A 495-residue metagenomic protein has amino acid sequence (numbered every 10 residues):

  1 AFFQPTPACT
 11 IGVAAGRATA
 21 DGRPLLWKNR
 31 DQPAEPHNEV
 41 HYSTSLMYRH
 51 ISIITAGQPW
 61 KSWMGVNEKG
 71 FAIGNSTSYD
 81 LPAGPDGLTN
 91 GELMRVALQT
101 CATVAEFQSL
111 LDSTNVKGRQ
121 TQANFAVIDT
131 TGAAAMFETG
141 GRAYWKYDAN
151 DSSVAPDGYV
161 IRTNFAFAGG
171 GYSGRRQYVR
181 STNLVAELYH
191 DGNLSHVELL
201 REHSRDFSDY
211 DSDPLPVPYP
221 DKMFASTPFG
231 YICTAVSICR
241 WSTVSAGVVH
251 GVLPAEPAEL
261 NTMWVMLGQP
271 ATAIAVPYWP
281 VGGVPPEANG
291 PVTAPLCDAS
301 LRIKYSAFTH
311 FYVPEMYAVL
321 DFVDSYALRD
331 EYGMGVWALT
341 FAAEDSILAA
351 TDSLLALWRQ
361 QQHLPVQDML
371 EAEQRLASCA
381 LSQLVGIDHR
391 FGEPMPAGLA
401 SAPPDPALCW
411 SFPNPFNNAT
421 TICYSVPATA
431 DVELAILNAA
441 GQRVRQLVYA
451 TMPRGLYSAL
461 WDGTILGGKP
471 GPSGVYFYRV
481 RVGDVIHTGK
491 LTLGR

Functional and structural regions predicted by a protein language model:
P7-W60, G65, K69-F71, N75-Q99 (+1 more regions): C-terminal, well-structured catalytic/ligand-binding subdomain of enzymes
N67, D129, N438-A439, I465: Short, acidic, Ser/Thr-enriched surface-loop or helix-capping motifs
L81, P85-N124: Proteins synthesized as precursors that undergo proteolytic processing into mature forms
G132-A134, I436-V444, Y476: Short, glycine-anchored, charge-dense loop/turn motifs used at functional sites
M395-F412, F416-L437, S458-W461: Glycine-centered coil/turn sites that cap beta-strands in beta-rich domains
T429, V448-G483: Short, surface-exposed loop/turn motifs with a glycine/proline- and acidic-biased composition
V485-G489: Extracellular and select intracellular beta-sandwich modules with Ser/Thr-enriched, small-residue motifs on
L491-R495: Short beta-strand edge segments in extracellular beta-sheet folds
